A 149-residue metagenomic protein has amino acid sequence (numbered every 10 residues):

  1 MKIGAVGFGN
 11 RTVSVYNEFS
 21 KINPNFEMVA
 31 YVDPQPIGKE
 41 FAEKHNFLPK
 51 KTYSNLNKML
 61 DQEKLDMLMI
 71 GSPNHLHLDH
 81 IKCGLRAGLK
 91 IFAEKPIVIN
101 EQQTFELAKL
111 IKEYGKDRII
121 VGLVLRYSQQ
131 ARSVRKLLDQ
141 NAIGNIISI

Functional and structural regions predicted by a protein language model:
M1-F47: N-terminal Rossmann-like dinucleotide-binding module
F19-S20, M59, L138: Hydrophobic C-terminal alpha-helix "anchor/cap" residues
I22-N23, Q62-E63, Y114, S128: Acidic-histidine catalytic/liganding microenvironments
F26, K50, L89, K116-I119 (+1 more regions): Short, well-ordered coil/turn segments that N-cap beta-strands
M28, P49, L65-L68, I143-I146: Local beta-strand N-terminus motif with an aromatic residue
F41-P49, L107-Y114: Short, conserved SAM-binding/catalytic segment of Class I S-adenosyl-L-methionine-dependent methyltransferases
K50-L110: Beta-loop-alpha module in the N-terminal Rossmann-like domain of NAD(P)-dependent dehydrogenases, especially those
V98-I149: A contiguous active-site-proximal alpha/beta segment in oxidoreductase catalytic domains
